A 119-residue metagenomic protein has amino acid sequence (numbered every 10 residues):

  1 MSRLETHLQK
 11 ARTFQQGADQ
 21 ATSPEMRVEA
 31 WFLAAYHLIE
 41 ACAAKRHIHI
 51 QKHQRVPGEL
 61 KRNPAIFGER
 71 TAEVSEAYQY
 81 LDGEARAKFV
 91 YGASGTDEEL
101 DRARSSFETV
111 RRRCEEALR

Functional and structural regions predicted by a protein language model:
M1-R119: Terminal alpha-helical segments
